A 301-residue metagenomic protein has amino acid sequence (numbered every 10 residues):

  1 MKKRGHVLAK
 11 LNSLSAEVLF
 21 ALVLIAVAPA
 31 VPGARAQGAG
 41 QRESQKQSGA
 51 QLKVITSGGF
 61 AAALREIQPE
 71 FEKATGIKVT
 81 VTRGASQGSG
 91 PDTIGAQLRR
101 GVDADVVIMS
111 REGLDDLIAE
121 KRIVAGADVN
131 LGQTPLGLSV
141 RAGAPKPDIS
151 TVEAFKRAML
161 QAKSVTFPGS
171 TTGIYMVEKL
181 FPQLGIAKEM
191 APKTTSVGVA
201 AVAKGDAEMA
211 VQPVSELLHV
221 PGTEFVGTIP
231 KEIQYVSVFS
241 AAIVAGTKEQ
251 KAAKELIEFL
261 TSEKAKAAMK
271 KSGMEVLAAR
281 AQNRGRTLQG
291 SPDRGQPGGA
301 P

Functional and structural regions predicted by a protein language model:
M1-L14: N-terminal secretory signal peptides that target proteins for export/translocation
S15-A30: Bacterial N-terminal signal peptides
R35-D92, A96-D103, I108-E120, A125 (+2 more regions): Exported/periplasmic ABC-transporter solute-binding proteins
